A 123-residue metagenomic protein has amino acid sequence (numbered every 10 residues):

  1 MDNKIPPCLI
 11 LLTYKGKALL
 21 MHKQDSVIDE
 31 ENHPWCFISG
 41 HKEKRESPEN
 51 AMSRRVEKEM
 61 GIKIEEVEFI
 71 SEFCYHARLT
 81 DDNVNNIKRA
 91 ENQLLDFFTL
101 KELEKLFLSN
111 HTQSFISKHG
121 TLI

Functional and structural regions predicted by a protein language model:
M1-L20, I38, S71, Y75: Conserved N-terminal beta-strand and adjoining loop/helix that marks the start of the Nudix/MutT-like hydrolase domain
D2, I10, S26-V27, N85-K88: Short secondary-structure boundary/capping segments
K4-I5, T13, D29-E30, A90-N92: A generic fold-level signal
Y14-R54, K58: Conserved Nudix-box catalytic region and its N-terminal flanking loop in Nudix hydrolases and closely related
G40-I123: Unchanged
